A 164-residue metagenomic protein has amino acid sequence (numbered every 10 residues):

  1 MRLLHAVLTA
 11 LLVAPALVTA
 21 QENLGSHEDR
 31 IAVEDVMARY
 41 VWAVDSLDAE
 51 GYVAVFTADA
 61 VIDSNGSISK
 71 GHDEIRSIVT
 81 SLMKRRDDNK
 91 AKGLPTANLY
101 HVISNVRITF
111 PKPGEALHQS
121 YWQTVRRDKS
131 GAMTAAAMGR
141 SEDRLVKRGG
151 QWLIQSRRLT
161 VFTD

Functional and structural regions predicted by a protein language model:
L4, V18-S46, E50-V55, K70-D73: Short, low-complexity N-terminal intrinsically disordered segments enriched in polar/charged residues
A6-A16: Bacterial N-terminal signal peptides
A10, A20, I78-S81: N-terminal compositionally biased, intrinsically disordered segments and leader/signal-like regions
Q21-N23, H27, D88-D164: A beta-strand edge to alpha-helix "cap/lid" segment located at domain peripheries
W42, N65, A135: Short, charged/polar micro-motifs that form catalytic or ligand-binding hotspots
A49-Y121: A solvent-exposed, acidic/Ser-Thr-rich amphipathic alpha-helical stretch
